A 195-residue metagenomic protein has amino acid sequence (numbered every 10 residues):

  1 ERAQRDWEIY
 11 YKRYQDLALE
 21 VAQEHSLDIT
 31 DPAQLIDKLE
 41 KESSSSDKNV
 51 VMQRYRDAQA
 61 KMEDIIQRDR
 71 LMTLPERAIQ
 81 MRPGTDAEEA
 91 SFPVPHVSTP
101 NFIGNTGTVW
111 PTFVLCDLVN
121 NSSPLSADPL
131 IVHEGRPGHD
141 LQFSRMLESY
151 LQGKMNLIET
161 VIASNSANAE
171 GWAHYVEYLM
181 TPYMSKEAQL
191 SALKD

Functional and structural regions predicted by a protein language model:
E1-Q34: Structured, charged N-terminal subsegments at the starts of enzyme catalytic cores and at intra-chain domain/subunit
R5-I9, P32-D195: Long, His/Glu/Asp-enriched segments that create or flank divalent metal/ion-associated functional microenvironments
